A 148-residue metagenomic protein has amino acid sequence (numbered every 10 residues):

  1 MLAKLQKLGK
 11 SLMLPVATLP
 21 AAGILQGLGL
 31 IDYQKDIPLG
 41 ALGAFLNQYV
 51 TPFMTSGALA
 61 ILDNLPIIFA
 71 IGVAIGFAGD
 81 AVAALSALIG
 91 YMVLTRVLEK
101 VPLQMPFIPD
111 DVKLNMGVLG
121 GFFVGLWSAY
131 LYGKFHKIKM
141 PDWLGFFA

Functional and structural regions predicted by a protein language model:
L2-A148: Early transmembrane hairpin of solute transport permeases
